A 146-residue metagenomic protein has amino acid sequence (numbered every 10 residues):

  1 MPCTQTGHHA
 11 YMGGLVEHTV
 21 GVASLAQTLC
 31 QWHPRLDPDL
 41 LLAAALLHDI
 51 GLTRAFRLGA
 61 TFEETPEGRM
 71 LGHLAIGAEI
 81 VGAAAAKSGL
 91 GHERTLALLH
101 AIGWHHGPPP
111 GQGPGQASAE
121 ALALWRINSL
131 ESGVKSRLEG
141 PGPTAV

Functional and structural regions predicted by a protein language model:
M1-H18, A60-T65: Active-site flanking loop/helix segments enriched in acidic
E17, Q27-P143: Divalent metal-dependent catalytic cores for phosphoryl transfer on phosphate-bearing substrates
V22: Short, surface-exposed polybasic-aromatic patches that bind anionic ligands, especially phosphate groups
